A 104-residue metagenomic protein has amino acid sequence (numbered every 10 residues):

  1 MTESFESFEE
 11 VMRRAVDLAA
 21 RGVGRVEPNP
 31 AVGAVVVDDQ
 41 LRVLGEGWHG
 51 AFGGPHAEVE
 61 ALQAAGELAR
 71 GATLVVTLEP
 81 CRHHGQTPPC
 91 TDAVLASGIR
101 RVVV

Functional and structural regions predicted by a protein language model:
M1, V35: RNA-binding accessory domains that recognize and position tRNA/RNA substrates
T2-E6, V43-G45: A generic short-segment signal for beta-strand/edge and adjacent turn/coil regions
E3, G22-V23, H49-G53: A short N-terminal beta->alpha junction/helix N-cap motif
F5-E27: Short, basic/aromatic recognition patches
A15, G33, C81: Residue-level signal for inorganic ion chemistry
N29-A31: Short, small/polar residue-rich loop motifs at catalytic or cofactor-binding pockets
V36-V104: Zn2+-dependent cytidine deaminase-like catalytic core
